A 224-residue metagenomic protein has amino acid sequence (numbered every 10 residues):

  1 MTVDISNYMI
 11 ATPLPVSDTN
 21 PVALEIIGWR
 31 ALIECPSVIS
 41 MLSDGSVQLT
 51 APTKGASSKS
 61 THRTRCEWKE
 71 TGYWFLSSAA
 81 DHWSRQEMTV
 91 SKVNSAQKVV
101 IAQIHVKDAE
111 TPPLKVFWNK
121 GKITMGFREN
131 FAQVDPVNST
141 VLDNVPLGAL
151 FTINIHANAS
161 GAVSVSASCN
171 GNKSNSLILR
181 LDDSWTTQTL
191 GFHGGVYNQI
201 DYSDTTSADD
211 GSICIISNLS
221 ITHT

Functional and structural regions predicted by a protein language model:
T2-E34, L42-D44: N-terminal prepro-regions of secreted/extracellular proteins
T2-V16, S78-R85, S95-A96, I178-T224: Ligand-recognition surfaces built from glycine- and aromatic
W29-E34, I39-T124, I215, H223: Secretory/extracellular carbohydrate-interaction modules and structurally similar beta-sandwich "look-alikes"
V47-L49, V116, I123-M125, I153-I155 (+4 more regions): Hydrophobic beta-strand residues in large extracellular and virion-surface proteins
T50-S57, F127-Q133, A167-G171: Secondary-structure transition/turn motif
Q86, A149-N158, V163-A167: Short tryptophan-centered beta-strand motifs in secreted/extracellular beta-sheet-rich domains of glycan-recognition
E110-L114, G126, Q133-N138, N172-L179: Surface-exposed loop/edge segments in extracytoplasmic proteins
M125-T152: Short, aromatic/His-centered strand-loop micro-motif at the edge of beta-sheets
